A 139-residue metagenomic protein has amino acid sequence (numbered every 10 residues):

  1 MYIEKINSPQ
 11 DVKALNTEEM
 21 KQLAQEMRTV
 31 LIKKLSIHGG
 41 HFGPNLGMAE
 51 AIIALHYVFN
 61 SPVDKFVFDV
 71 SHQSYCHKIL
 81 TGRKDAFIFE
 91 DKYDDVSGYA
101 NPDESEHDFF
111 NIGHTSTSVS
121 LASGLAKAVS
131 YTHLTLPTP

Functional and structural regions predicted by a protein language model:
M1-S71, Y75: N-terminal amphipathic, basic-rich helices that act as targeting or association modules
H41-L134: Cofactor-binding active-site loop characterized by glycine-rich and histidine/acidic residues
T135-P139: A short, hydrophobic C-terminal helix/tail in secreted or cell-surface proteins
